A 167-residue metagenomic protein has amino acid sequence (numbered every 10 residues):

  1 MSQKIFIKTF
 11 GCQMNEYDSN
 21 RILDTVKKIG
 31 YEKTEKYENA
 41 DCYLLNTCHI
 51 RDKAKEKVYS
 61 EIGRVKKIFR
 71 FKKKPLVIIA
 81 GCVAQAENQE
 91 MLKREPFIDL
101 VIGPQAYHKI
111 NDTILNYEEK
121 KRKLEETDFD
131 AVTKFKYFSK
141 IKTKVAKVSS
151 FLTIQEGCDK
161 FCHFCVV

Functional and structural regions predicted by a protein language model:
M1-V167: Proteins enriched for Cys/Gly/acidic motifs involved in redox and nucleic-acid/cofactor modification
